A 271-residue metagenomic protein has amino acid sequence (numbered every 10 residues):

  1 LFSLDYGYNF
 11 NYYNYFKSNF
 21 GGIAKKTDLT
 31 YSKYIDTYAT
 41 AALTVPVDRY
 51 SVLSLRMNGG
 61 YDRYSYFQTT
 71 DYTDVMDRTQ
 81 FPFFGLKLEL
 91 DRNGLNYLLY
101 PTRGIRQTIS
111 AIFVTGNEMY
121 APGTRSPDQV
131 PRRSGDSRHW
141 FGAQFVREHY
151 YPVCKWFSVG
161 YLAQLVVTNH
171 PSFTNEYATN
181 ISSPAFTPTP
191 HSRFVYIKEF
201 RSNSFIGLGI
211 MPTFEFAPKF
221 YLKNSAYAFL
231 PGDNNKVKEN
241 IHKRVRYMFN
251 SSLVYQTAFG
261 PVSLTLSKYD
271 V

Functional and structural regions predicted by a protein language model:
L1-L99, P184-F186, E199-I206, F220-N224 (+2 more regions): Gram-negative/organellar outer-membrane beta-barrel architecture
Y8-N14, G59-S65, R92-G94, A111-N117 (+6 more regions): Transmembrane beta-strands of outer-membrane beta-barrel pores
G21-T27, T70-D74, S126-P131, T189-V195 (+1 more regions): Extracytoplasmic loops and strand-loop junctions of Gram-negative outer membrane beta-barrel proteins
F83-A217, N224: C-terminal outer-membrane beta-barrel translocator/porin domains of Gram-negative envelope proteins and their
G104, S202, Y227-F229, N250-S252 (+1 more regions): Glycine-centered flexibility sites
I210, L253, L264: Hydrophobic, well-ordered secondary-structure elements that form the walls of internal hydrophobic environments
T213-Y247: C-terminal hydrophobic structural anchor segments that stabilize assembly/packing rather than catalytic chemistry
N240, V245-P261: C-terminal structured domain segments
